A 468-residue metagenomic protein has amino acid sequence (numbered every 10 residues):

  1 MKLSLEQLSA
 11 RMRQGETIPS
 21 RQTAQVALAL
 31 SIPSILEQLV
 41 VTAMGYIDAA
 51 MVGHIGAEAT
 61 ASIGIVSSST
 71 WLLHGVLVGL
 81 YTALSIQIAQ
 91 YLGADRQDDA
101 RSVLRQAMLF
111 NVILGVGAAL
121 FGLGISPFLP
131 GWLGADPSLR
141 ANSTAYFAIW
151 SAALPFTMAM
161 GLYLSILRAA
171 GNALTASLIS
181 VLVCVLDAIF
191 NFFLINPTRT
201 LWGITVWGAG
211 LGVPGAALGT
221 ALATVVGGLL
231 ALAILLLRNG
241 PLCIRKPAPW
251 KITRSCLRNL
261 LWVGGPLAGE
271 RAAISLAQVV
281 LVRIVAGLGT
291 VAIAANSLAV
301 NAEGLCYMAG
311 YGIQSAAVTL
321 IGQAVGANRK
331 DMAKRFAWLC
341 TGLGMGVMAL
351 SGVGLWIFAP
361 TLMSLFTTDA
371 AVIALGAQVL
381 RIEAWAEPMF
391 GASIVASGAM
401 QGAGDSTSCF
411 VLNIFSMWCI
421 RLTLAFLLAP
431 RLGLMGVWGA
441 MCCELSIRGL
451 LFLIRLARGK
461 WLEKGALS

Functional and structural regions predicted by a protein language model:
M1-S34, I88-P155, L186, P197 (+3 more regions): Short alpha-helical transmembrane segments in multi-pass integral membrane proteins
I18-A50, H54-I55, S68-Q87, V112-A119 (+5 more regions): N-terminal transmembrane alpha-helices
A29-D48, I149, M160, A223-G227 (+3 more regions): Transmembrane helical elements of multi-pass membrane transporters/channels
S34, Q38, A49-A50, I86 (+14 more regions): Transmembrane alpha-helix boundary and packing residues in multipass membrane permease domains and related
L39-A61, P130-P137, F193-P197, V206-L211 (+4 more regions): Helix-terminus/linker motif at the lipid-water interface of multi-pass membrane proteins
T60-L120, M160-A176, V282, A295-V353 (+2 more regions): Small-residue-rich hydrophobic transmembrane alpha-helices
Y81, S85, W150-R168, A176-D187 (+5 more regions): Short runs within selected transmembrane alpha-helices of multi-pass transporters and secretion channels
I394, I420-L427: Transmembrane alpha-helical segments of integral membrane proteins
